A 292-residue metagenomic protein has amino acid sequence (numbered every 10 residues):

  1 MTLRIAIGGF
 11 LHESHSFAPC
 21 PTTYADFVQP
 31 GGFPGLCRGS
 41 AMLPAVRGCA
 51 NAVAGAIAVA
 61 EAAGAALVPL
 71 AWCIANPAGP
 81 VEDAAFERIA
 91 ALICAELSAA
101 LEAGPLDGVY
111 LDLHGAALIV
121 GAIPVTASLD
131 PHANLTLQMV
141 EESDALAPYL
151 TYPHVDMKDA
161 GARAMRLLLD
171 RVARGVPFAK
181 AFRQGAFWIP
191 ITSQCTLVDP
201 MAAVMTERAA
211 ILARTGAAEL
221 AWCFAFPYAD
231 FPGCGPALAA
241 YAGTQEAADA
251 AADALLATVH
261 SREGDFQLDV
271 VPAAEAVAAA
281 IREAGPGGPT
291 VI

Functional and structural regions predicted by a protein language model:
T2, A65-V68, G108-A116, V120-A127 (+4 more regions): Hydrophobic alpha/beta core scaffold segments
T2-A62: N-terminal amphipathic/basic leader segments beginning at the initiator methionine
L3-I5, T192-I292: Hard-cation-handling environments
A6-E13, V81-V176: Active-site histidine-anchored catalytic micro-motif
V53, I57-S98: Low-complexity, highly charged intrinsically disordered N-terminal segments that act as targeting/localization
G55-V59, L92, Q138, R163-D170 (+5 more regions): Alpha-helical scaffold segments in soluble metabolic enzymes
A56, A60, L92-E102, L135-L137 (+2 more regions): Structured alpha-helical segments in the cores of large, soluble enzyme domains
G161, M165, L169-A213: Conserved anion/nucleotide-ligand pocket segment
